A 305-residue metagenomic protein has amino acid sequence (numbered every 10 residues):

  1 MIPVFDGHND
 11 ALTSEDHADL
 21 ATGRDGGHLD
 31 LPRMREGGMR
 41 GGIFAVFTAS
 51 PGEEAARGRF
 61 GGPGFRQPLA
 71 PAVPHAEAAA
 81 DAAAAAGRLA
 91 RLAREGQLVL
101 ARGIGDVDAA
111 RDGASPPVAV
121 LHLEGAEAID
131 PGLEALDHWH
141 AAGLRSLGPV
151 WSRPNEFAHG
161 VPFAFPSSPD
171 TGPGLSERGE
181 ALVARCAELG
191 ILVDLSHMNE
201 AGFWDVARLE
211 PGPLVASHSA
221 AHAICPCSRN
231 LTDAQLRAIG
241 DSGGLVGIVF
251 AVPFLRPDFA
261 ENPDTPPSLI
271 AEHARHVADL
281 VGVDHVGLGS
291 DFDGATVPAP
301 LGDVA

Functional and structural regions predicted by a protein language model:
M1-P169, P226-A305: N-terminal hydrophobic targeting/anchoring segments and the immediately downstream early-domain regions of hydrolases
A128-D130, W139-R229: Divalent metal-binding pocket/active-site signature
